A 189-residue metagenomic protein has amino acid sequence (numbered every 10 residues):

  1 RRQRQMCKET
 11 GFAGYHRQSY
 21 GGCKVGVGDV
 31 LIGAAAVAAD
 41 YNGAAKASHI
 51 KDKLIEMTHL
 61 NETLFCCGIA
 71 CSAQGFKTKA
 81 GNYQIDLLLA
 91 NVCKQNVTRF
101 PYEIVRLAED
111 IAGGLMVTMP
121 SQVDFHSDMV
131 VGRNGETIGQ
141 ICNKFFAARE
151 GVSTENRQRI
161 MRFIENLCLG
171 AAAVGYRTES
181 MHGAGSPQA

Functional and structural regions predicted by a protein language model:
R1-R2, V30: Feature for exported/extracytoplasmic and membrane-associated proteins, marking the mature portion
Q3-C7: Short, small-residue-biased leader/transition segments that mark boundaries at the very start of proteins
E9-G11: Short, compositionally biased segments
S19-K77: Extended amphipathic alpha-helical segments enriched in small hydrophobics
K51-I55, Q84-V92: Short, charged, amphipathic alpha-helical segments
S72, F76-K79, L115-M119: Short, glycine/acidic-rich hinge or "gate" loops at secondary-structure transitions that mediate conformational
L88-A189: Alpha-helix capping/hinge segments and adjacent helical runs
